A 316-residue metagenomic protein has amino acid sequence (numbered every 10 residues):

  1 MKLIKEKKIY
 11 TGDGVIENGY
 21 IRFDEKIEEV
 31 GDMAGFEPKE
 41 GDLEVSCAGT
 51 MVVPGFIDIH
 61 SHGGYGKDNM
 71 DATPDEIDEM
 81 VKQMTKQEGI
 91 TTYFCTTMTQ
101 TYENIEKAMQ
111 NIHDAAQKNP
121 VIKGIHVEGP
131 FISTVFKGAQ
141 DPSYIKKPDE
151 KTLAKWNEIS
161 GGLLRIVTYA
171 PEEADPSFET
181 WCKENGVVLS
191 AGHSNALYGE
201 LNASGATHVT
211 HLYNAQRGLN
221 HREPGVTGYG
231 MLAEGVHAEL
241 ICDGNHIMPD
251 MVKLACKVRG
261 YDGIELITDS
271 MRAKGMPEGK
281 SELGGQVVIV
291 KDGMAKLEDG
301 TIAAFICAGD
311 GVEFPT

Functional and structural regions predicted by a protein language model:
M1-P38: N-terminal metal-binding scaffold of metallo-dependent hydrolase/deaminase domains
K2-I4, I9, P38-D78, K82: Replace "His-x-His-based motif
L3, G55-I57, L189-A191, L266-I267: Residue-level marker for buried hydrophobic side chains located in beta-strands that build the well-ordered beta-sheet
K7, I21, E25, G49 (+6 more regions): Divalent metal-coordination and catalytic microenvironments
S61-H62, D78-A108, V121-S133, S160-A174 (+4 more regions): Divalent metal-dependent hydrolysis catalytic cores, especially in the metallo-beta-lactamase
G66-A72, M84-E88, F94-N104, E200-L201 (+1 more regions): Active-site loop-to-helix "anion-binding N-cap" substructures in soluble metabolic enzymes
V127, S133-G225: Divalent metal-binding pocket/active-site signature
E200-T316: Active-site-adjacent C-terminal substructures of enzyme catalytic domains
